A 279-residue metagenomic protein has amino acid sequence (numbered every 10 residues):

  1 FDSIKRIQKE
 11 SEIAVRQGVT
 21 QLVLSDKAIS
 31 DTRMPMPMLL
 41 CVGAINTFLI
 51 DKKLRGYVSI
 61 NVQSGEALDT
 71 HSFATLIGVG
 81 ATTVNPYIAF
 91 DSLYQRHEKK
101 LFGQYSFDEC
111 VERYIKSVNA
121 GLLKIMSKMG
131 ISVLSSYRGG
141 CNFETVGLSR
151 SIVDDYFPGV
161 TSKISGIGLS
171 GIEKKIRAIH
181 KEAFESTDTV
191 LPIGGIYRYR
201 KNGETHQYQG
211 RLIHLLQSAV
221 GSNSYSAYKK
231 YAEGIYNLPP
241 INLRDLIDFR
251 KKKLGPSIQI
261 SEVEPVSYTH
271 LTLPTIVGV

Functional and structural regions predicted by a protein language model:
F1-I4, D31-M38, V62-E66, K100-K116 (+5 more regions): Hydrophobic alpha-helical scaffolding
Q8-L22, D31, A74-T82: Alpha/beta enzyme core
S11, L39-N46, I115, N119: Generic structural signal for well-ordered alpha-helices, preferentially at hydrophobic/aromatic core positions
G18-F48, R55-Y57, G65, D69-H71: Conserved structured catalytic cores and adjacent interaction surfaces of nucleotide-binding/hydrolyzing enzymes
D51-Y87, D91, R96-G140, L148 (+3 more regions): Phosphate/diphosphate-binding loops
G139-Y268: Active-site loops and adjacent core secondary-structure elements that bind or stabilize anionic groups
T269-T275: Conserved small/polar residues in nucleotide/adenosyl-binding loops
